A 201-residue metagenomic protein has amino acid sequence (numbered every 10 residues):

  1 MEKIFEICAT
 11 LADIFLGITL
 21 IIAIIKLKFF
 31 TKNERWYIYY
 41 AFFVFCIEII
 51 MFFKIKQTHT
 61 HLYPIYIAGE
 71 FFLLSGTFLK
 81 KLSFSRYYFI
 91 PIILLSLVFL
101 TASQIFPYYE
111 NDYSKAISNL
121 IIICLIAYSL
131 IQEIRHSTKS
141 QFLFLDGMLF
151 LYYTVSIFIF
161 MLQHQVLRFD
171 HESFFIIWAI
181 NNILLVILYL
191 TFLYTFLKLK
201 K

Functional and structural regions predicted by a protein language model:
E2-K201: Terminal, non-globular segments
